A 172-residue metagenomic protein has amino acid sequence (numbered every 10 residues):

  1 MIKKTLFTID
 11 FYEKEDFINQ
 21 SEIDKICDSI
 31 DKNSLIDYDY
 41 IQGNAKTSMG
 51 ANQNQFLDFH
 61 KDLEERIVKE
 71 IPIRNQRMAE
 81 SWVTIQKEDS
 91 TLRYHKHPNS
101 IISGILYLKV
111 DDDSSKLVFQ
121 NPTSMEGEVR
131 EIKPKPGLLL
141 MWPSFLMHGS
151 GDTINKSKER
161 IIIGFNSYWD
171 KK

Functional and structural regions predicted by a protein language model:
M1, K171-K172: C-terminal end-of-chain micro-motif
M1-R74, T91: Non-heme Fe(II)/2-oxoglutarate
N19-I30, F56-I73, L108, L117-V118 (+4 more regions): Hydrophobic, well-ordered secondary-structure segments that either form specific early membrane-associated helices used
Y40, T153-K156: A hydrophobic alpha-helix/topogenic segment detector that preferentially activates on transmembrane helices
A45, N52, L106, G151-T153 (+1 more regions): Compositionally biased, intrinsically disordered low-complexity regions
R77-M141, F145, G149-G151, K158-I162 (+1 more regions): Catalytic core of non-heme Fe(II) oxygenases with the double-stranded beta-helix
